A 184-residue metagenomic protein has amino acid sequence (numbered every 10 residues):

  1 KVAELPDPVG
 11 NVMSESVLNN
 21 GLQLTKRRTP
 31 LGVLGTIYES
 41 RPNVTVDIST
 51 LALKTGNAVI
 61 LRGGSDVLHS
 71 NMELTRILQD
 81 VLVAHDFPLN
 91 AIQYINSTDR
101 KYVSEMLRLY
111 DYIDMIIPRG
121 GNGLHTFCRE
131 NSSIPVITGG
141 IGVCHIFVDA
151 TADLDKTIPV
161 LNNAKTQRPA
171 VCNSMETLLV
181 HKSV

Functional and structural regions predicted by a protein language model:
K1: Glycine-rich nucleotide/cofactor/substrate-binding loop typically near the N-terminus or early in the first domain
E4, P8-D80, H85, I134-V136: Conserved small-residue-rich beta-alpha loop and adjacent elements that most often cradle the phosphate/pyrophosphate
V9, H85-I92, Q167-M175: Flexible, glycine/charged-enriched surface loops at secondary-structure junctions
R28, L107-Y110, C172: A short, aliphatic-rich alpha-helical micro-motif
G32, D114, E176: Conserved acidic residues
S40-N43, D47-A58, G123-V184: ALDH superfamily catalytic-core signature
S65-G139, V143-I158: Phosphate/pyrophosphate-binding betaalpha-module
